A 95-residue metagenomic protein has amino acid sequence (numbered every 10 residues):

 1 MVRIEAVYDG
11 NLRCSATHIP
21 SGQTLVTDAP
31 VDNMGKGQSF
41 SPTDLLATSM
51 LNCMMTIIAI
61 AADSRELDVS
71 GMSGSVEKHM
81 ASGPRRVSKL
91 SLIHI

Functional and structural regions predicted by a protein language model:
M1-S41: N-terminal presequence-like segments and the immediate start of the first folded domain
G10, K78-S82: Beta-strand elements of well-folded, non-transmembrane domains
P42-A61: Compact, glycine-rich, soluble single-domain proteins
A59-V76: Helix-adjacent hinge/juxtasegments
G74, L90-S91: Glycine- and acidic-rich phosphate- and metal-coordinating loops
G83-L90: A short, glycine/Asx- and small/polar-enriched loop/turn that sits immediately N-terminal to a beta-strand
I93-I95: Conserved small/polar residues in nucleotide/adenosyl-binding loops
